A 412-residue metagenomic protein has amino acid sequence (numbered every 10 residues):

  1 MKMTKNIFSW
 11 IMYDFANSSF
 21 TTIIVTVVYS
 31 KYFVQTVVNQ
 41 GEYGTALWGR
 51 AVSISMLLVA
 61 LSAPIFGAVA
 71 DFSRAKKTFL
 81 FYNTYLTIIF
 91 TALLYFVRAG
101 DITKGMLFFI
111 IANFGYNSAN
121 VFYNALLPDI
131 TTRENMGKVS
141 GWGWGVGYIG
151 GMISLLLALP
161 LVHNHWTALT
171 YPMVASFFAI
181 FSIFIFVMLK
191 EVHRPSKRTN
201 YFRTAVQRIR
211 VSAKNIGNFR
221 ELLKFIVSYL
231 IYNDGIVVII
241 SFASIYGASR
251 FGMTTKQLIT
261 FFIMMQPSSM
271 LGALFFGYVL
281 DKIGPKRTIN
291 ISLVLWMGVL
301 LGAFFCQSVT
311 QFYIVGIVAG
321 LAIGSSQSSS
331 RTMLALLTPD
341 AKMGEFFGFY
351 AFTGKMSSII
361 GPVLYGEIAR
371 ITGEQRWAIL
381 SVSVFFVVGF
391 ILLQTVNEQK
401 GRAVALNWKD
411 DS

Functional and structural regions predicted by a protein language model:
K2-I7, E191-V227, D411: Juxtamembrane intracellular "pre-TM" segments in multi-pass secondary transporters
I7, F177-M188, L380-S412: Multi-pass alpha-helical transporter architecture, strongest for 12-TM Major Facilitator/SLC carriers used
T22-A46, S241-F261: Short amphipathic helix-loop junctions that connect adjacent transmembrane helices in Major Facilitator Superfamily/SLC
G41-T45, P160-S176, E367-F386: A membrane-interface helix-boundary motif in multi-pass transporters
L61-A75, L271-P285, A369: Helix-to-loop junctions at the C-terminal end of transmembrane segments in multipass secondary transporters
T78-L93, R287-G302: Structural signature of the two symmetry-related core transmembrane helices
F90, D101-A119, Q311-S325: Hydrophobic core of transmembrane alpha-helices in multi-pass small-molecule transporters, especially MFS/SLC-type
G137-A158, A351-G361: Glycine-rich segments within core transmembrane alpha-helices of 12-TM secondary carriers
